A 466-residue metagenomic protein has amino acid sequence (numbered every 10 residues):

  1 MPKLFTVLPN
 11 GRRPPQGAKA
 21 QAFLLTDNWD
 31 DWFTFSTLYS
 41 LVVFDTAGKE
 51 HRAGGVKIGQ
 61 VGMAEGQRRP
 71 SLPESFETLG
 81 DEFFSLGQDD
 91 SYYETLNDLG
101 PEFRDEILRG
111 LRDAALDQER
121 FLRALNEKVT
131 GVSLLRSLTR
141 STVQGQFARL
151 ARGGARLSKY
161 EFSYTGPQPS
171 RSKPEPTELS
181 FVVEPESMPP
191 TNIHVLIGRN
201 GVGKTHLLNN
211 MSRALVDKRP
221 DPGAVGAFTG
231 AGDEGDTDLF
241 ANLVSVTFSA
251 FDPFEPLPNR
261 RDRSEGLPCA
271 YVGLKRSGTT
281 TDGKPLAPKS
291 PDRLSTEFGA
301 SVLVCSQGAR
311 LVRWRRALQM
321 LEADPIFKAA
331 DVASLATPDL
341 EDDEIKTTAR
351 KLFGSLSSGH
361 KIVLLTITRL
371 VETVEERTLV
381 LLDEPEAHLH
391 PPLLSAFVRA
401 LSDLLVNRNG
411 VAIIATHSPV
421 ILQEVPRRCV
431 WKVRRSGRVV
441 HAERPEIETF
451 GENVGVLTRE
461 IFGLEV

Functional and structural regions predicted by a protein language model:
M1-R156: Long, basic/Gly/Ser/Thr-rich N-terminal segments that mediate initial subcellular attachment or targeting
V42-D45, Q168, L196: Secondary-structure transition/turn motif
Q60, E65-P73, E77-F83, G87-Y93 (+3 more regions): ABC ATPase nucleotide-binding domain signature region
R68, D81, A287, L303-Q307 (+4 more regions): Generic alpha-helical structural element
Q88-D89, R104, G131, Q307 (+6 more regions): Alpha-helix initiation/capping motif
E119-S187, T237, A250-P258, E265-K361 (+1 more regions): Extended helical coiled-coil dimerization/tether regions that scaffold and oligomerize large DNA-maintenance assemblies
S172-A227, E234, D342-E465: Switch/communication elements of ASCE P-loop NTPase nucleotide-binding domains
V246, L321-D324, E460, L464: Phosphate/oxyanion-binding loops and surfaces in catalytic or ligand/nucleic-acid-binding neighborhoods
